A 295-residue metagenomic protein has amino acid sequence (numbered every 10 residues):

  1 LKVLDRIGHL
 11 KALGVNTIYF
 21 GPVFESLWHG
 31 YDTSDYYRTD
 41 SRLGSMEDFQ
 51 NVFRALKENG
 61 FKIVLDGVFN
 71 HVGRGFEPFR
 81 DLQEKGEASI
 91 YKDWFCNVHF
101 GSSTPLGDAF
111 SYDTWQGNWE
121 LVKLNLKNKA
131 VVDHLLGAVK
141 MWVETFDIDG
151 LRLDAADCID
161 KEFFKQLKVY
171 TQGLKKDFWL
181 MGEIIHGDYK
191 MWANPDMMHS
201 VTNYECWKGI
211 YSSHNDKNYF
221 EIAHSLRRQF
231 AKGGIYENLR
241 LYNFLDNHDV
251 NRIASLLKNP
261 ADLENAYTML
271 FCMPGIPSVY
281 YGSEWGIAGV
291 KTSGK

Functional and structural regions predicted by a protein language model:
L1-N16, P22-T145, L167-G173, K190-M191: Substrate-binding/active-site clefts of carbohydrate-active enzymes
K2, G44-D48, I159-F163, N259-D262: Short, glycine/acidic-rich beta->alpha junctions
V15, I148, M198, G275-I276: A structural motif
I18-F20, I63-L65, L151, L180-G182 (+3 more regions): Hydrophobic faces of well-ordered beta-strands that scaffold small-molecule active sites in alpha/beta enzyme cores
P22, L65-H71, A155-D157, G182-I184 (+1 more regions): A cross-domain feature marking catalytic cores of carbohydrate-active enzymes and several ubiquitous metabolic/repair
F53-R54, N59, F79-Q83, E144 (+4 more regions): Active-site-proximal helices and loops of the catalytic beta/alpha 8
I235-K258: Active-site clefts of carbohydrate-active enzymes
Y267-A288: Substrate-binding cleft of secreted/luminal carbohydrate-active enzymes
